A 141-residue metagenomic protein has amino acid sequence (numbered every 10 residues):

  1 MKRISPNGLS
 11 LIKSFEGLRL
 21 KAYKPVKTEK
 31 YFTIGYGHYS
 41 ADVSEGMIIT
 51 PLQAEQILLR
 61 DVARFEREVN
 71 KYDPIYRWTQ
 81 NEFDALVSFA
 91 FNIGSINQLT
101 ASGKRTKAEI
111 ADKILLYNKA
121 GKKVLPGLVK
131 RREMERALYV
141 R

Functional and structural regions predicted by a protein language model:
M1-E29, Y36-N70, S95-R141: Long, amphipathic alpha-helical surface segments
T33-G35, A85-A90, D112-K113: Structural recognition of the beta-strand scaffold that forms the well-ordered cores of secreted hydrolase catalytic
R64-N97: Active-site nucleophile-His-acid catalytic modules used for acyl/amide transfer and hydrolysis across diverse enzymes
